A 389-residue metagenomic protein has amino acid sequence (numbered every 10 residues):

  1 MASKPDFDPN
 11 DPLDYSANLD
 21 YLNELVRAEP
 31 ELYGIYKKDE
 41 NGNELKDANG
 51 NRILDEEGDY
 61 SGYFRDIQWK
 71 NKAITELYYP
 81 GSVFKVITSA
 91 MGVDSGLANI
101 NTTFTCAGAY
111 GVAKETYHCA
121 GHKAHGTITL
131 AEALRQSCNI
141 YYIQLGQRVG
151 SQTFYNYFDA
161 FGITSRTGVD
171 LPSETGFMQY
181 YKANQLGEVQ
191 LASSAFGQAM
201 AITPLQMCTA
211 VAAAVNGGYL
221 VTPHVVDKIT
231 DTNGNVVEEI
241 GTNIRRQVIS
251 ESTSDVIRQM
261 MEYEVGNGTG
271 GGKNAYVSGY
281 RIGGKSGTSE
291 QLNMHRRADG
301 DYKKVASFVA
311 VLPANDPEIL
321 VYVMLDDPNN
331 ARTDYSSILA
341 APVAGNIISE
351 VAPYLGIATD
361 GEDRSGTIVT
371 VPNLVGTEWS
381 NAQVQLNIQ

Functional and structural regions predicted by a protein language model:
M1-S82, I87-L325: Beta-lactam-recognizing serine transpeptidase/beta-lactamase-like catalytic domain environment
G279, V323-I338, G345-Q389: Ligand-recognition elements built from short beta-strands and adjacent flexible loops
